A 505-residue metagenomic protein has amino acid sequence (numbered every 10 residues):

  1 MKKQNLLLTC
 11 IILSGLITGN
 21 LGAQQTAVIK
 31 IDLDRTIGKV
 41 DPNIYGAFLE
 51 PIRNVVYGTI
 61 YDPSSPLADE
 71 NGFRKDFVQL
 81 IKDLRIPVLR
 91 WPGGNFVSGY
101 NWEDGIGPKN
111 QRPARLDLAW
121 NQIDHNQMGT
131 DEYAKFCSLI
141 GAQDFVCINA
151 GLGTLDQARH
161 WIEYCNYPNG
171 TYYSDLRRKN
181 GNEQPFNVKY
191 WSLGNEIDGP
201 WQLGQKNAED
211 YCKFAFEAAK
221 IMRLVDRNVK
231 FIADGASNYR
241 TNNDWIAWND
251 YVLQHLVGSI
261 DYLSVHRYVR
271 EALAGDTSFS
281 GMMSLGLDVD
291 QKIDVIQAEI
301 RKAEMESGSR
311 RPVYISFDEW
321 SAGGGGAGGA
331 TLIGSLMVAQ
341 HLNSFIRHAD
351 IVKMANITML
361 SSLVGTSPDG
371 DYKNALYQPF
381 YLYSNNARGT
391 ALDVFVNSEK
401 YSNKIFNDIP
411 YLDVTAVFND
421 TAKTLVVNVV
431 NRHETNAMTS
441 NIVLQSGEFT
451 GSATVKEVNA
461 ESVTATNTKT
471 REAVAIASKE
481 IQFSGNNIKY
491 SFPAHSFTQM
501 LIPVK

Functional and structural regions predicted by a protein language model:
M1-T26: Bacterial Sec-dependent N-terminal signal peptides
G22-W248, L253-Y262, V289-D290, D294-K505: Non-catalytic accessory regions flanking glycosidase/transglycosidase catalytic cores in CAZymes
R267-S284: Active-site His/acidic residue clusters
